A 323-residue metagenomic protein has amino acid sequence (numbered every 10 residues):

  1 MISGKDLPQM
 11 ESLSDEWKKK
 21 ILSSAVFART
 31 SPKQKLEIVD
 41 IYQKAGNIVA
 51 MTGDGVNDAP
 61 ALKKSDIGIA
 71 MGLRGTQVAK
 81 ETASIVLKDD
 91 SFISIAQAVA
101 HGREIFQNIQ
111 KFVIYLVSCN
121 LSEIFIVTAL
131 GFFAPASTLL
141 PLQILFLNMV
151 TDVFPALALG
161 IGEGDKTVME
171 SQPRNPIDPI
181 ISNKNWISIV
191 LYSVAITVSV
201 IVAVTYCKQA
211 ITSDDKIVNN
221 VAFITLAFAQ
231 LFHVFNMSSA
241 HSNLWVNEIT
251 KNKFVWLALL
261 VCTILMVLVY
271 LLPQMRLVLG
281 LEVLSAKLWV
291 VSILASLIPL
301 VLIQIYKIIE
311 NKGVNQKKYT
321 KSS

Functional and structural regions predicted by a protein language model:
M1-I41, A45, T52, A59 (+5 more regions): Cytosolic catalytic headpieces and adjacent flexible linkers of membrane translocases
S23-V26, I41-K44, I48, I67 (+7 more regions): Conserved helix-loop functional segments at active or binding sites
S24, I41, G68, S84 (+3 more regions): Generic anion/oxyanion-binding catalytic loop in active/binding sites
A25, E37, N57-P60, I93 (+4 more regions): Active-site phosphate/pyrophosphate-handling residues
K33, K63, E123-I124: A generic alpha-helix surface/boundary motif
D40-V49, G55-N57, I67, L142-Q143 (+1 more regions): Charge-patterned, long linear interaction tracts outside catalytic cores
G55-N120, I161, D165-M169: Mg2+-dependent phosphoryl-transfer enzymes with acidic/Ser/Thr/Gly-rich catalytic loops
A98-S323: C-terminal transmembrane helices and immediately adjacent loops/tails of multi-pass membrane transport proteins
